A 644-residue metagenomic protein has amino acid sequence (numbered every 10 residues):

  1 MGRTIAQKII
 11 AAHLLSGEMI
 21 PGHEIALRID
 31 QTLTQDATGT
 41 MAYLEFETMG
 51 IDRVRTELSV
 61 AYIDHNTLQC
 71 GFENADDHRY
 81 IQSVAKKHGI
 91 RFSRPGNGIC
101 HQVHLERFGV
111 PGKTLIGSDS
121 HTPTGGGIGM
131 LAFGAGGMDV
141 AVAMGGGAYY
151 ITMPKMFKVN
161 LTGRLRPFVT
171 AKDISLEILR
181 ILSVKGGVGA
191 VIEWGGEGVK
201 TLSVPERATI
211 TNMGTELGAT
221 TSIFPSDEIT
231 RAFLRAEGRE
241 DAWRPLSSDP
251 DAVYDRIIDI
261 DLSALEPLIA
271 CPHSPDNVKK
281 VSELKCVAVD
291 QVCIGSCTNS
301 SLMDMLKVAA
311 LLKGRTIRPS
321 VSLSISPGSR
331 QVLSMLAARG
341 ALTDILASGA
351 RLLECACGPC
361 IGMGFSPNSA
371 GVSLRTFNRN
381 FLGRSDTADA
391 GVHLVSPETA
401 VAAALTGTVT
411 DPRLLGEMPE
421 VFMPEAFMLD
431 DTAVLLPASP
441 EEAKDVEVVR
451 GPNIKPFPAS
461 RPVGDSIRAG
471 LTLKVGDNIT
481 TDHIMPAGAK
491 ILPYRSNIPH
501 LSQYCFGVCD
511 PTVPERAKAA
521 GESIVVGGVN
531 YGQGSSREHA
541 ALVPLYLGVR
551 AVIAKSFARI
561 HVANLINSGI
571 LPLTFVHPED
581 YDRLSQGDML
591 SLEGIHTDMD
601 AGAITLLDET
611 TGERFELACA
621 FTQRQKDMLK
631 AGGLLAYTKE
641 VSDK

Functional and structural regions predicted by a protein language model:
M1-K644: Fe-S-dependent hydro-lyases/dehydratases of central metabolism
